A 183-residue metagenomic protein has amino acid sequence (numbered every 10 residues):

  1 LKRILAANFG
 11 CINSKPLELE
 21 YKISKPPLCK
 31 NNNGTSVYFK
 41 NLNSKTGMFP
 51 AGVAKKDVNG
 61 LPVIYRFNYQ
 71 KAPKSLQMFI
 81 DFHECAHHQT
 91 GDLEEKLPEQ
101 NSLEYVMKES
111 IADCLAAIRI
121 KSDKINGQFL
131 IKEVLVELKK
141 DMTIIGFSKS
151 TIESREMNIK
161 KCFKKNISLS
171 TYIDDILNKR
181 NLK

Functional and structural regions predicted by a protein language model:
L1-K45, I173-I176, N181-K183: A metal-dependent hydrolase signature that marks the N-terminal structural subdomain at the beginning of catalytic folds
S36-K74, C85-D92: Active-site scaffold of zinc-dependent metalloenzymes
Q70, M78, E84-Q100, I118-K124: Catalytic Zn2+-binding segment of zinc metalloproteases
K71-L76, I80, S102-S110: Soluble non-cytosolic domains of exported or imported proteins
Y105-S122: An active-site-proximal "capping" alpha-helix that borders the catalytic cofactor pocket
K121-K183: Long, well-structured alpha-helical subdomains associated with metal-dependent extracellular/ecto-lumenal hydrolases
